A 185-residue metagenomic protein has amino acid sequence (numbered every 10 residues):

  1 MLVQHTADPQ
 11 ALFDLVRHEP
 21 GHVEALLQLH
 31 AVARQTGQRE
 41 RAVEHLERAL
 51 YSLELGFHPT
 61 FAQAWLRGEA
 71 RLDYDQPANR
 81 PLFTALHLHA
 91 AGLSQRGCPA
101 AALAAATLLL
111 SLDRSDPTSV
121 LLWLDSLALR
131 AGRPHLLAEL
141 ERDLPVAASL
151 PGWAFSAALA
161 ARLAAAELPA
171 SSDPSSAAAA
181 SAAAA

Functional and structural regions predicted by a protein language model:
M1-E47: Alpha-solenoid helical-repeat scaffolds
L2, L15, A31-Q35, A85 (+3 more regions): Residue-level signature for tetratricopeptide repeat
D8, G21-A25, G56, S115-P117 (+1 more regions): Residue-level recognition of tetratricopeptide repeat
F13-R17, E47, E54, T107 (+1 more regions): Alpha-solenoid helical repeat scaffolds
R39, L46, C98-P99, R133-P134 (+3 more regions): TPR-repeat structural position
A49-L50, F61-S156: Eukaryote-skewed repeat-based solenoidal scaffolds used as protein-protein interaction platforms, primarily
A154-A185: Long, ordered, amphipathic alpha-helical scaffolds
